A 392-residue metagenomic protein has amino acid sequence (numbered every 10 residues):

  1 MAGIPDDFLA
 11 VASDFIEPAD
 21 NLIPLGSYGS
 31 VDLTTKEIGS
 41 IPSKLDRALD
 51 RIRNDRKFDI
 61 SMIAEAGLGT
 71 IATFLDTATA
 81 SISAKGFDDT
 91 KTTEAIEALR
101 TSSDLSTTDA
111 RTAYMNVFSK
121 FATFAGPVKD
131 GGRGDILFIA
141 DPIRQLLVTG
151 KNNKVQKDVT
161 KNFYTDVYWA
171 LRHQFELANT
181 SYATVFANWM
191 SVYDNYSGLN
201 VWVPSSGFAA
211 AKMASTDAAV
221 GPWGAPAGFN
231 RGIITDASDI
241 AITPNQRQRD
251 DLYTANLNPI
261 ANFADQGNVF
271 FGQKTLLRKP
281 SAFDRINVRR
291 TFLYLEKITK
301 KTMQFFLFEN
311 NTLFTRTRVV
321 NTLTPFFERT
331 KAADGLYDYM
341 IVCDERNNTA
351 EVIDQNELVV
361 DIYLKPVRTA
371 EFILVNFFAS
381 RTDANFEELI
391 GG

Functional and structural regions predicted by a protein language model:
A2-G392: Structured, hydrophobic secondary-structure cores that serve as assembly/anchoring elements
